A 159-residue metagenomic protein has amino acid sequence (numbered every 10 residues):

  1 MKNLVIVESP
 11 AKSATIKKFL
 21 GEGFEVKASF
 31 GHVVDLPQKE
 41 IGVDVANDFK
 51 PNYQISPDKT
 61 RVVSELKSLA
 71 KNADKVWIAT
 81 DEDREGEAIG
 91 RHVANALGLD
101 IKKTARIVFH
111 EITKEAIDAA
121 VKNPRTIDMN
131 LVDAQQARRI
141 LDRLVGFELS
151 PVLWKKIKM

Functional and structural regions predicted by a protein language model:
M1-K155: Intrinsically disordered, low-complexity regulatory segments
I157-M159: Catalytic and ligand-binding motifs that coordinate phosphates/metal ions in nucleic-acid-processing enzymes
